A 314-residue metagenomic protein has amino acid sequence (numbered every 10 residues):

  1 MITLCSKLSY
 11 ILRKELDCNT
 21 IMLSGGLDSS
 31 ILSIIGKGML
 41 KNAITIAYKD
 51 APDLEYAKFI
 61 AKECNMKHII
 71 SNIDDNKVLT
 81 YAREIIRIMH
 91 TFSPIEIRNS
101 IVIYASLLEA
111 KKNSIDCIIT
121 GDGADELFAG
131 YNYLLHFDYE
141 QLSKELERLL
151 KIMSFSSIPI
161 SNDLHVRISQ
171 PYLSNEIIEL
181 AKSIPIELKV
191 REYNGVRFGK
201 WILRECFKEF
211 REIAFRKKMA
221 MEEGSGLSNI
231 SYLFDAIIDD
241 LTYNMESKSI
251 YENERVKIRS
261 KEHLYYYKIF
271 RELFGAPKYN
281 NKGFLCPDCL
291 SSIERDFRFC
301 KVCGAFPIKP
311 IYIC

Functional and structural regions predicted by a protein language model:
I2-I21, E109-I115, L273, P277 (+1 more regions): Phosphate/ATP-binding catalytic cores across multiple sugar-kinase/actin-like superfamilies, primarily ASKHA
C18-C64, I70: ATP-dependent adenylation/pyrophosphate-handling site
N19-L23, D116-G121, F207: Short glycine-rich phosphate-binding loop at a beta-alpha junction
L27-S29, K49-A51, N76, G123-L127 (+2 more regions): Short, solvent-exposed loop/turn segments at secondary-structure junctions
L32-S33, L54-E55, T80, F128-Y131 (+1 more regions): Short glycine-/acidic-enriched loop or helix-start segments at secondary-structure transitions that form or flank
K49-L107, N113, Y133-E140, D163 (+2 more regions): ATP-dependent adenylate-handling ligase core
I118, D125-Y139, K151-R255, K278-K282 (+2 more regions): Mid-to-C-terminal catalytic subdomains of enzymes that bind/position adenosyl phosphate moieties or nucleic-acid
R259-C289: Short, charged low-complexity linear segments at domain edges
